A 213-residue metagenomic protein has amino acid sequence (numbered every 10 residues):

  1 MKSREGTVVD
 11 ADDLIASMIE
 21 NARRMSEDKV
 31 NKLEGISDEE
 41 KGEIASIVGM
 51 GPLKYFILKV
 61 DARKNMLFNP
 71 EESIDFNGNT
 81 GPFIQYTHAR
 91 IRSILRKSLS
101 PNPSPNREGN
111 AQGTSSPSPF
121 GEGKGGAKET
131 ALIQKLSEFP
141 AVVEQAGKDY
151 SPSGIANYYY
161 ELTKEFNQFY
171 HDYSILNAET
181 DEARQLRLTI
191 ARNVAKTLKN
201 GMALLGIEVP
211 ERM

Functional and structural regions predicted by a protein language model:
M1-L99, G113, G126-M213: Non-catalytic interaction-recognition regions
S100, S104, S115-S118: Serine residues within intrinsically disordered or low-complexity segments
S104-G109, G121-G125: Glycine-biased, low-complexity coil/linker segments
